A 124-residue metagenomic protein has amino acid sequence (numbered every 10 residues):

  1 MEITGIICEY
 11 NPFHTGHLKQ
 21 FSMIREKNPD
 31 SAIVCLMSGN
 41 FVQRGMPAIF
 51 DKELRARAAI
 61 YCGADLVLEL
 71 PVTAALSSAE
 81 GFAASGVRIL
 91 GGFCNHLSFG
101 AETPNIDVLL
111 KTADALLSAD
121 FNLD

Functional and structural regions predicted by a protein language model:
M1-D124: Nucleotidyltransferase catalytic core that binds NTPs
